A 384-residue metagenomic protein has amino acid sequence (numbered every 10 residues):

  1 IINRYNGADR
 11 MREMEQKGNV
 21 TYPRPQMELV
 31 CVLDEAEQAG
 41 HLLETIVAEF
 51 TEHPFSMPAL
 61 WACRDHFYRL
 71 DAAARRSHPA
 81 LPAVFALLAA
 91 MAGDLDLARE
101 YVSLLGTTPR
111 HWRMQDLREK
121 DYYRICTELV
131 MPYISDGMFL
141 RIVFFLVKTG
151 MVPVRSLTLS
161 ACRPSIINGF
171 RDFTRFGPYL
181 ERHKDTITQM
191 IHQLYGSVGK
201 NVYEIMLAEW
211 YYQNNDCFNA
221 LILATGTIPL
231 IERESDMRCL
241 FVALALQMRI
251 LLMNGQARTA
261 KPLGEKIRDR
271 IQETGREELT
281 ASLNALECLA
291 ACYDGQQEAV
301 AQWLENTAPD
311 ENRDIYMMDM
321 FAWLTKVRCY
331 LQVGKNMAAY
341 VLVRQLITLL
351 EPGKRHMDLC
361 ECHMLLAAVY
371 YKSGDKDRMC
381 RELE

Functional and structural regions predicted by a protein language model:
R4-A80, F85-L88, L97, Y101: Extended alpha-helical scaffolding segments used for macromolecular assembly and cargo binding
Y5-M14, R355-H363, A368-E384: C-terminal non-catalytic interaction modules
P23-M27, A39-G40, L60, L95 (+8 more regions): TPR-repeat structural position
L29, I46-F50, F85, E128-L129 (+7 more regions): Structural register within alpha-helical repeat arrays
V32, E52-H53, L88, P132 (+6 more regions): Residue-level signature for tetratricopeptide repeat
G40, R113-Y123, V152-G169, Q193-M206 (+6 more regions): Alpha-solenoid helical repeat architecture
T51, F67-D71, S103-R113, F144-R155 (+5 more regions): Amphipathic alpha-helical segments of tetratricopeptide repeats
